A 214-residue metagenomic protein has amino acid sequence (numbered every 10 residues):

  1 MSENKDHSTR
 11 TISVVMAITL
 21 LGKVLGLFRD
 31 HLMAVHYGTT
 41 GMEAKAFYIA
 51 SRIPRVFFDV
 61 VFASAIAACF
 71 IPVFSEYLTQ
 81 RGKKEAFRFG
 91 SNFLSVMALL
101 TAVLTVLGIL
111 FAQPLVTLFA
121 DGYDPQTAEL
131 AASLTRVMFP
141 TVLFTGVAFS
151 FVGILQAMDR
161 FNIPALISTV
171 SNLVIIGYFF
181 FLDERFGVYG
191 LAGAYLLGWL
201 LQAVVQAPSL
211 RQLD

Functional and structural regions predicted by a protein language model:
M1-D214: Membrane-embedded alpha-helical bundles of multi-pass transporters/translocases, especially carrier/permease families
